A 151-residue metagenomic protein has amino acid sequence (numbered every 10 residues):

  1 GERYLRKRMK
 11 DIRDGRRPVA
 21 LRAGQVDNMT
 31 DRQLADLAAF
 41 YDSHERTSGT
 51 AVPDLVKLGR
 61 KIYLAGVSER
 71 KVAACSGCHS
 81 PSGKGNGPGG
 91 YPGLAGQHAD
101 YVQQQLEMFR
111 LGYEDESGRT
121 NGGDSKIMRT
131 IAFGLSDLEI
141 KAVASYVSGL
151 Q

Functional and structural regions predicted by a protein language model:
G1-M29, S76, S80-Y113, R129-F133: Gly/Gly-Pro-rich "capping" loops immediately C-terminal to redox-active cysteine motifs in periplasmic/lumenal
D14-G15, S43-T47, A65-G66, P81 (+2 more regions): Generic structural signal for alpha-helix termini and adjacent loop/cap motifs
P18-V19, L55, K71, N86-G87 (+1 more regions): N-terminal alpha-helical segment
Q25, P81, T120, D124 (+2 more regions): Residue-level hotspots at or immediately adjacent to binding/recognition sites across diverse folds
N28-G49, L58, T130-Q151: C-terminal capping alpha-helices of c-type cytochrome domains
L37, V72-S82, L94, V143 (+1 more regions): The canonical Cys-X-X-Cys-His
D54-K84: Sequence/structural segment immediately N-terminal to covalent heme-attachment motifs in c-type and related
E69-A74, E116-G123: Short helix/loop segment immediately N-terminal to the Walker
